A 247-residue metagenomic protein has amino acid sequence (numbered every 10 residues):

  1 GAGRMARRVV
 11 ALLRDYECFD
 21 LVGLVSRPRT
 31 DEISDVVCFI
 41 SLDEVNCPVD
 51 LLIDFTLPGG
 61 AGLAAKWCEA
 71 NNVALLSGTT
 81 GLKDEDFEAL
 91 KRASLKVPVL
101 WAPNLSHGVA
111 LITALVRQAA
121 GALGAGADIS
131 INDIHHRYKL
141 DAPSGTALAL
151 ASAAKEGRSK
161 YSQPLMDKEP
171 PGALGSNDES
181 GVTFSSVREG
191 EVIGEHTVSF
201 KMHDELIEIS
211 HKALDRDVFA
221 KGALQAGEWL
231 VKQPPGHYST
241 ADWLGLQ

Functional and structural regions predicted by a protein language model:
G1, T56: NAD(P)H cofactor-binding loop motif with strongest signal on the N-terminal glycine-rich segment
R4-V49, A125-Q247: C-terminal substrate-binding/catalytic lobe of Rossmann-fold NAD(P)-dependent oxidoreductases
L52-I53: N-terminal Rossmann-like NAD(P) cofactor-binding module of classical short-chain dehydrogenase/reductase
G59-N71, G78-W101, H107-A119: Rossmann-fold NAD(P)-binding glycine/threonine-rich loop
N71, L75, L230-Q233: Hydrophobic alpha-helical elements and their junctions with loops/disorder across both membrane and soluble proteins
S94-A102, M202-I209: Glycine/charged-rich beta-loop-alpha catalytic/anionic-binding loops adjacent to active sites
